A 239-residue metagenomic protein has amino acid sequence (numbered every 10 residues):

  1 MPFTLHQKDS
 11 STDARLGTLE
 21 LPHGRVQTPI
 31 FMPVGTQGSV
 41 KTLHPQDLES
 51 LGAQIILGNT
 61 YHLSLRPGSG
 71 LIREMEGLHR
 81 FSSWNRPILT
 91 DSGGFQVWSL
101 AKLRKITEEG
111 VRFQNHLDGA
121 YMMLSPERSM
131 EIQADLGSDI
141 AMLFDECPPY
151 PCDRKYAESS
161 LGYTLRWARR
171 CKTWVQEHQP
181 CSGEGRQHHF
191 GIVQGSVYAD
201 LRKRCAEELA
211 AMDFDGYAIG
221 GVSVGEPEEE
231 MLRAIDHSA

Functional and structural regions predicted by a protein language model:
M1-C181: Non-catalytic, usually N-terminal nucleic-acid engagement modules in DNA/RNA processing proteins
S82, E184, G191: Extracellular/periplasmic catalytic domains that process cell-envelope and extracellular macromolecules
W174, H178, Q187-A239: Glycine-rich phosphate/ribose-binding loops and adjacent secondary-structure elements that form binding surfaces
